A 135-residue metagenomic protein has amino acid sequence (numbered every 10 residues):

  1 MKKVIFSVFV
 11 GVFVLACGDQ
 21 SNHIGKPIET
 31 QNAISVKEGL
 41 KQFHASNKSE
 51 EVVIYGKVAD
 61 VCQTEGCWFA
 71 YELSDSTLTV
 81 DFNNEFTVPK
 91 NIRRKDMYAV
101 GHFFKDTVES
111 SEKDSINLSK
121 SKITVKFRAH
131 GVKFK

Functional and structural regions predicted by a protein language model:
M1-L15: Sec-dependent bacterial lipoprotein signal peptides
C17-K135: OB-fold and OB-like single-stranded nucleic-acid-recognition modules and their adjacent interaction interfaces
